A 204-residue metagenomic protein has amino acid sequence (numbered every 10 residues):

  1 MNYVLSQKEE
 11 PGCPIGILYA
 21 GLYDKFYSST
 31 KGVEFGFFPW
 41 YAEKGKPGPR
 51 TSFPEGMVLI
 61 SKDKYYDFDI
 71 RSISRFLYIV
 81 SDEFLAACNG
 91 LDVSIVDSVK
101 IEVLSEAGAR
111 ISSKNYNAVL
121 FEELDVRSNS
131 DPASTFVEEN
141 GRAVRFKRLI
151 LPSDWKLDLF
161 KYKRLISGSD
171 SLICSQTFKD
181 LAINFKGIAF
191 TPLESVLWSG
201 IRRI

Functional and structural regions predicted by a protein language model:
M1-K31: Short, extreme N-terminal leader segments that mark the start of a protein/domain
V4, I79, I95-K100, I173-C174 (+1 more regions): A structural signal for short, well-ordered beta-strand segments and their strand-loop junctions that often border
C13-Y23, M57-Y66, S105: Short N-terminal helix-initiation segments at or just after the protein's N-terminus
D24-P39, V144-R148: A short, surface-exposed interaction/processing loop segment used at functional sites
F26, L104-I204: Acidic, proline/glycine-rich low-complexity IDRs
V33-S74: Short, intrinsically disordered low-complexity segments
V58, Y65-G108: Aromatic- and glycine-enriched beta-alpha-beta binding-site module
